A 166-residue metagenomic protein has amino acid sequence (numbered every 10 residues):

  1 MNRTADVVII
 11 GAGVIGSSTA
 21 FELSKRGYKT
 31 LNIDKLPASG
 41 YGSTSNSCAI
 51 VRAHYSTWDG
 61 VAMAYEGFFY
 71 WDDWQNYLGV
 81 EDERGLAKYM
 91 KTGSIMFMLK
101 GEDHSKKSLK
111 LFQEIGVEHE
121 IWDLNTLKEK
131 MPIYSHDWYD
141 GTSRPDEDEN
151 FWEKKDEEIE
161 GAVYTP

Functional and structural regions predicted by a protein language model:
M1-I15, L31: Beta1/beta-strand and adjacent pyrophosphate-binding region of the FAD-binding site in flavoprotein oxidoreductases
G11, D34, M98: Short beta-strand/turn micro-motifs composed of small residues that flank or help shape donor/cofactor-binding pockets
S24-T44: Glycine-rich FAD pyrophosphate-binding loop
K35-G42, R84, D148-W152: Short beta-strand/turn micro-motifs at beta-sheet edges
S43-S45, A87-Y89, K154-E158: Short, flexible turn/loop "capping" segments at secondary-structure junctions
C48-E149: Dinucleotide-binding Rossmann-like beta1-alpha1 core, especially the glycine-rich loop that anchors the ADP
E149-P166: Helical element adjacent to the flavin cofactor pocket in flavoenzyme catalytic cores
